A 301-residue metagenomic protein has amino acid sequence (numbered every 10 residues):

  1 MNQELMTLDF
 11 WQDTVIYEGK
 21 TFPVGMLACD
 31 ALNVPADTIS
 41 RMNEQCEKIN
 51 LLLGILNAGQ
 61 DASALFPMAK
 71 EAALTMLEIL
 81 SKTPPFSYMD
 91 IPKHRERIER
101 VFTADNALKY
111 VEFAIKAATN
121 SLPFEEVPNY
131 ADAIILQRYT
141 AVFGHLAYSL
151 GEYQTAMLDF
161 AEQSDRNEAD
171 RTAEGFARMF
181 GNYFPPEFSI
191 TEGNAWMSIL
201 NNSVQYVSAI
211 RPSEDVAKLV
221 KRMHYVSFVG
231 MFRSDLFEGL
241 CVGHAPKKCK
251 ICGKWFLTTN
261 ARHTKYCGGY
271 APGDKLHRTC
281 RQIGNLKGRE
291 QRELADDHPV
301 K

Functional and structural regions predicted by a protein language model:
M1-L257, P299-K301: Short helix-coil boundary/hinge micro-motifs
F256-H263, K287: Long alpha-helical, hydrophobic tracts
A261-I283: Cysteine-rich micro-motifs
K275-K301: Domain-exit/linker segments immediately C-terminal to small folded modules
